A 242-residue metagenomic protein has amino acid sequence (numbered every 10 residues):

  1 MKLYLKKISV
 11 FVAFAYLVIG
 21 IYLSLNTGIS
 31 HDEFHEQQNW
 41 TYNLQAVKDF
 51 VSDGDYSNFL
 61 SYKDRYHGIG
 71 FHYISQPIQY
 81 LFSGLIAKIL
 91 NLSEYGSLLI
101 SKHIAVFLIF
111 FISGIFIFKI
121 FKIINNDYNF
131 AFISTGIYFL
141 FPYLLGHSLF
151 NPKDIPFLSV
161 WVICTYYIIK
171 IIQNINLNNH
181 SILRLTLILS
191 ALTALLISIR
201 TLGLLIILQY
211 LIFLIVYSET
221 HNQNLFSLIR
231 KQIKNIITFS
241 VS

Functional and structural regions predicted by a protein language model:
L3, Y166-N178, I182, I206-S242: Perimembrane helix-loop-helix junctions
K6-F34, T41, Q45-K48, I137 (+2 more regions): Transmembrane signal-anchor helices characteristic of membrane glycosylation enzymes that use polyprenol
Y22, F34-F71, P77-L90: Extracytosolic helix-loop segments that constitute the early lumenal/periplasmic catalytic or substrate-binding loops
S30-H31, L149-P156: Short acidic/glycine- and proline-prone juxtamembrane loop motifs at membrane-interface regions of multi-pass membrane
E36-Q38, Y42, F110, F157-T165 (+2 more regions): Hydrophobic core segments of transmembrane alpha-helices in multi-pass, intramembrane catalytic enzymes
I100-N125, V160-I163, Y167: Transmembrane-helix motifs of polytopic, lipid-linked glycan transferases
F116-K119, P156-N176, I188-T193, Y217: Specific aromatic-rich, kink-prone transmembrane helix
A131-F139, G146, Y166, L189 (+2 more regions): Short helix- or helix-capping micro-motifs that position conserved polar/aromatic residues at function-defining sites
